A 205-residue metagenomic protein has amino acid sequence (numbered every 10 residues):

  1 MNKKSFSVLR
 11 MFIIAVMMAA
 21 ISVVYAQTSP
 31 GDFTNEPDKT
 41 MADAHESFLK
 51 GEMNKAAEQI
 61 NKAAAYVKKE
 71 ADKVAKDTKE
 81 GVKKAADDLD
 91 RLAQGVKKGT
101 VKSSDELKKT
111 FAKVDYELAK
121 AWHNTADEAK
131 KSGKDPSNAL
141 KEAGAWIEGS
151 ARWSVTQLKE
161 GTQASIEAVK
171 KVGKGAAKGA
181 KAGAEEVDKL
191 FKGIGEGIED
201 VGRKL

Functional and structural regions predicted by a protein language model:
N2-I13: Bacterial N-terminal signal peptides that target proteins for export
K3, V23-A26: Short terminal targeting/anchoring segments and short Lys/Arg-rich nucleic-acid-contact patches
M11-S22: Bacterial N-terminal signal peptides
Y25-L205: Long, charged/polar, soluble alpha-helical segments
